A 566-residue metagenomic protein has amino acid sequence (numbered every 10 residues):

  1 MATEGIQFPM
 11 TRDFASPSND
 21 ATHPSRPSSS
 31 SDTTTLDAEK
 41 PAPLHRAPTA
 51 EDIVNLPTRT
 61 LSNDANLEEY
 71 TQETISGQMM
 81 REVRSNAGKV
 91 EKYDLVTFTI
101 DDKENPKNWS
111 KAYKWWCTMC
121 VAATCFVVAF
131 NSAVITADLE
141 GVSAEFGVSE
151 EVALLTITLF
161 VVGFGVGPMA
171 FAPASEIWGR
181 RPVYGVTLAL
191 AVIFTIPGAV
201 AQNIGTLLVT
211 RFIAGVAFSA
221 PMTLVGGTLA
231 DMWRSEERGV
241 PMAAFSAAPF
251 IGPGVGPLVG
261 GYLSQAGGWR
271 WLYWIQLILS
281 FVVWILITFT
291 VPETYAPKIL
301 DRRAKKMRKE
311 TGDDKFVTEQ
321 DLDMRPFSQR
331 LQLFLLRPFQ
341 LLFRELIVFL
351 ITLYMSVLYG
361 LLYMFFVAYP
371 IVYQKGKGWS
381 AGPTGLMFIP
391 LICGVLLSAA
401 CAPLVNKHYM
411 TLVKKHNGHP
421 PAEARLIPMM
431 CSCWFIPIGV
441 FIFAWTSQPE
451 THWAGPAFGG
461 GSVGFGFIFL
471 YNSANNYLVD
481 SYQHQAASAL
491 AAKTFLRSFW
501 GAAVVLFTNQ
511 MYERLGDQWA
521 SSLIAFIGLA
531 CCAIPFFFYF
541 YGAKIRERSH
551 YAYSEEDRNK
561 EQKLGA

Functional and structural regions predicted by a protein language model:
M1-Y113, V291-L333, H408-A422, I545-A566: Intrinsically disordered, low-complexity terminal tails of fungal membrane proteins
V96-I100, Y113-E150, V166, F171 (+2 more regions): Extracytoplasmic
A129, T158-V161, G165, I196-A199 (+5 more regions): C-terminal transmembrane bundle
N131, E145-G147, A170, W178-G179 (+5 more regions): Helix-breaking motifs and short loop linkers at transmembrane-helix boundaries and internal kinks in secondary membrane
G141, M169-P173, L258, Y262 (+2 more regions): Membrane-interface helix termini in secondary transporters
Y184, N203-R211, T223, Y273 (+2 more regions): Short hydrophobic/alpha-helical segments at membrane-entry points of transmembrane helices in Major Facilitator
Q202, A248-K298: Helix-loop-helix hairpin linking two adjacent transmembrane segments in secondary transporters
T210-F250: Cytoplasmic helix-loop-helix junction between adjacent transmembrane helices in 12-TM secondary transporters
